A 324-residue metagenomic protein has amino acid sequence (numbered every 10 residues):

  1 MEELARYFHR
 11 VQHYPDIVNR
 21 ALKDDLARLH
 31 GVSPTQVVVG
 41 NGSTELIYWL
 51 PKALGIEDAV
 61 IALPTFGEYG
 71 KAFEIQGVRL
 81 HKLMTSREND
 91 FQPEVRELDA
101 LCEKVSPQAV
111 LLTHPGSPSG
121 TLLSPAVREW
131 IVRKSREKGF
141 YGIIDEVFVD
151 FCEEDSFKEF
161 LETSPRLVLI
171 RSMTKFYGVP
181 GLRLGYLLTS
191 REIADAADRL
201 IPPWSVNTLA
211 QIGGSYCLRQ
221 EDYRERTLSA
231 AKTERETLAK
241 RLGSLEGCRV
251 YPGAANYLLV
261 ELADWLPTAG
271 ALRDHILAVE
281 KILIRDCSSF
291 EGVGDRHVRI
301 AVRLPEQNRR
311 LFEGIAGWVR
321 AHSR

Functional and structural regions predicted by a protein language model:
M1-T44, W49, H322: N-terminal small-domain helix-loop-helix segment of the aminotransferase-like
H13, L169, E246-R249, I282-S288: A short linear hydrophobic-aromatic micro-motif
V18, R166-Y251: PLP-dependent aminotransferase class I/II
R20, E45, K52-L112: PLP-dependent aminotransferase-like
H81, Q92-S106, P118-F176: Active-site pre-lysine segment of PLP-dependent enzymes
A126, A278-V279, S289-R324: PLP-dependent enzyme catalytic core of the Aspartate aminotransferase-like
K232, L245-E280, V302: Conserved PLP-binding catalytic core of the aspartate aminotransferase-like
